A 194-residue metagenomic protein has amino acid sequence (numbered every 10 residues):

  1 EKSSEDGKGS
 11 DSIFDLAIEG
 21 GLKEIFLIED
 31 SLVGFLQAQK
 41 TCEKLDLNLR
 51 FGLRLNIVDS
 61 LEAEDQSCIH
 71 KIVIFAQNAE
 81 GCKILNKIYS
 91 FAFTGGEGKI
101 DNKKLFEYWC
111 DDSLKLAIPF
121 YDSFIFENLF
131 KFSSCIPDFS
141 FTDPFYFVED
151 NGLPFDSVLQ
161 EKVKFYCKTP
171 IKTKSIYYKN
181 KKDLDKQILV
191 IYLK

Functional and structural regions predicted by a protein language model:
E1-K194: Phosphodiester-processing cores and adjacent nucleic acid-binding clamps
